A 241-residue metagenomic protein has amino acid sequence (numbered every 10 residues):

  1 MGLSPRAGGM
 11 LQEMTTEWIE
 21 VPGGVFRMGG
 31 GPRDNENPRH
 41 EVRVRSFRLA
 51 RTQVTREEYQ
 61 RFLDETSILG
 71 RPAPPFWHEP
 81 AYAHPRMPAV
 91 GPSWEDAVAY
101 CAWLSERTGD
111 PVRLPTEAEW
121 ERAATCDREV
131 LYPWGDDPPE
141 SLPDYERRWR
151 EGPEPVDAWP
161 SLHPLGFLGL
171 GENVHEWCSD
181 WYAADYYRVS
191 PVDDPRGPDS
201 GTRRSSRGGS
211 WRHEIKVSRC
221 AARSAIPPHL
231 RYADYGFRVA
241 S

Functional and structural regions predicted by a protein language model:
M1-Q12: N-terminal amphipathic/basic-hydrophobic helices that include classical n-h-c signal peptides and signal-anchor
S4-R6, C220-A221, V239: Residue-level detector of intrinsically disordered, flexible termini and proteolytic processing junctions
P5-A7, S67, T108: Generic low-complexity, intrinsically disordered sequence content enriched in small uncharged/hydrophobic residues
G9, D64, A102-S105: A general structural signal for alpha-helical elements within enzymatic catalytic domains
L11-P74, P92-E95, G171-E172: A short glycine-rich, aromatic-capped structural motif
T15, D64, A118, A240-S241: Short amphipathic alpha-helical segments
V21, R27, G31-P32, P74-S224 (+1 more regions): Functional-site microenvironments in short loops/helix caps that host divalent-cation chemistry
A233-S241: Short, structured beta-strand segments at or near domain termini in extracellular proteins/domains
